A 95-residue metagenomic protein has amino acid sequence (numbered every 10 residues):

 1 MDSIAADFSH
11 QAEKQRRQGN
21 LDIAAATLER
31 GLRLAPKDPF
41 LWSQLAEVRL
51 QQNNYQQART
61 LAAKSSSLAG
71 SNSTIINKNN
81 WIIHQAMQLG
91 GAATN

Functional and structural regions predicted by a protein language model:
D2-T27: Alpha-helical segment of the N-proximal tetratricopeptide repeat
R30-G31, K64-S65: Canonical positions in the second alpha-helix
N54-T60, H84-N95: Alpha-helical linker/edge segments of TPR/alpha-solenoid repeat scaffolds and analogous pre-/post-domain helices
